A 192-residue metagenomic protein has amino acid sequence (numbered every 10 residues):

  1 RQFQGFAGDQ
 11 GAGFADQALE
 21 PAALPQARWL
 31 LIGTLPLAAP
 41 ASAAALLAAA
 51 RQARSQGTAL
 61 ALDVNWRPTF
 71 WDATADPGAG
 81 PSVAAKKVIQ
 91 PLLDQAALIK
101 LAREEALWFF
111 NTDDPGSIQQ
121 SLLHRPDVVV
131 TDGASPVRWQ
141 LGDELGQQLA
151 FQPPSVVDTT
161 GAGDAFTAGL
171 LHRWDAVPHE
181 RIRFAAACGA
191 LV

Functional and structural regions predicted by a protein language model:
R1-T34, T58: Conserved N-terminal subdomain of the carbohydrate kinase-like
F3-A7, L31-A41, R67-A79: Flexible, glycine/proline-enriched loop segments at strand-loop-helix junctions that form or flank small-ligand binding
Q17, P40-A44, T112: Conserved strand-to-helix beginnings and helix N-cap segments that scaffold or border functional pockets
A41-A49, V88, S117-I118, E180: A short acidic, amphipathic alpha-helical/loop segment
A45-Q56, K87-Q95: Catalytic-core regions built around general acid/base machinery
R51-S55, N111-V192: Conserved phosphate-binding/catalytic region of the ribokinase-like
L60-L62, V128: Hydrophobic beta-strand scaffold residues
R67-Q147: Conserved phosphate/ATP/ADP-binding segment of small-molecule kinases
